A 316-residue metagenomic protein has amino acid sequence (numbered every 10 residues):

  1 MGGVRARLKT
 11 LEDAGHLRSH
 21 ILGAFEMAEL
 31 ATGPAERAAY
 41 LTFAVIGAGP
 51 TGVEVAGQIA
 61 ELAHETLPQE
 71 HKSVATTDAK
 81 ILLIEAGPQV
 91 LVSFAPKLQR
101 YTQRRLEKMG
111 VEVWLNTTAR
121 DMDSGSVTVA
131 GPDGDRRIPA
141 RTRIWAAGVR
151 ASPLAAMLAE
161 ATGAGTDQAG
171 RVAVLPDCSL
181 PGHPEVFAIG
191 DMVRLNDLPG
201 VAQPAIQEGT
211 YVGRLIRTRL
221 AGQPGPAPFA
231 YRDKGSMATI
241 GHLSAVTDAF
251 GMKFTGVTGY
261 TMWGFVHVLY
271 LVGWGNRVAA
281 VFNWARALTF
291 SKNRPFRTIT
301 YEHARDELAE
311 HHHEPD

Functional and structural regions predicted by a protein language model:
M1-T51, Q58-E65: Glycine-rich dinucleotide-binding loop and its adjacent helix/turn
M1-V4, Q58-E61, P96-Q99, M157-A161 (+2 more regions): Short, glycine/charged-enriched secondary-structure capping and boundary segments
V4, E208, R214-D316: C-terminal, flexible cofactor-proximal segment of oxidoreductases
V4-T32, S126, R136-E208, R214: FAD-site-proximal beta/loop scaffold in flavoenzymes
R37-F94, Y101, E112-W114, P199-P228 (+1 more regions): Rossmann-like dinucleotide-binding core of oxidoreductases
A60-P176, G182, P224: A Rossmann-like FAD-binding core segment of flavoenzymes
